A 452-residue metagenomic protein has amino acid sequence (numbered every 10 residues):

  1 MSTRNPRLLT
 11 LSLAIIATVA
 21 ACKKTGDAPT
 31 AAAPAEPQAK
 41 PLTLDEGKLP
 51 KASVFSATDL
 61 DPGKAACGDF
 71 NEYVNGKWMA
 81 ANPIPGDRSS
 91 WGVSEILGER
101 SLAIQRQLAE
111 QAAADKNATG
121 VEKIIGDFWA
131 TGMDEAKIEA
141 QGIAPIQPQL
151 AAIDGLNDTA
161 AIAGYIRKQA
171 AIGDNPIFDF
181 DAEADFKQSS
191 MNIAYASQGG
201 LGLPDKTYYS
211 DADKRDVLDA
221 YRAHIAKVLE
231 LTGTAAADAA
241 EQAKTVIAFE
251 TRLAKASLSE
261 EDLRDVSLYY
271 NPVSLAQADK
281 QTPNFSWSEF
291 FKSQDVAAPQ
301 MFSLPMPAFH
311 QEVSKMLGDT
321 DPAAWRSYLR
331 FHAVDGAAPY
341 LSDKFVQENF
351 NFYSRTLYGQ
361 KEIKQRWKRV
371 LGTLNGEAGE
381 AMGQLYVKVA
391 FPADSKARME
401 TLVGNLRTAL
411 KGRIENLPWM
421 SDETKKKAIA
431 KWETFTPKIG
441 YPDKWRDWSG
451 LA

Functional and structural regions predicted by a protein language model:
M1-T10: Bacterial N-terminal signal peptides that target proteins for export
T10-T18: Bacterial N-terminal signal peptides
C22-A32: Bacterial lipoprotein signal-peptidase II cleavage site
A32-S56: N-terminal low-complexity, Pro/Thr/Ser-rich intrinsically disordered segments that act as propeptides or flexible
L44-K51, A65-K137: Active-site-surrounding "flap" and adjacent substrate/cofactor-binding loops of secreted or lumenal enzymes, prototyped
A57, K64-C67, N71, N75 (+11 more regions): Extracytoplasmic/secreted envelope proteins and their assembly/folding machinery, especially bacterial periplasmic
Q111-T401, N405: Noncatalytic, helix-rich "gating/capping" subdomain that lines the substrate-entry/channel surface of large enzyme
G233, A254, A397-A452: Contiguous, non-catalytic segments that form substrate-binding/exosite surfaces or channel walls
